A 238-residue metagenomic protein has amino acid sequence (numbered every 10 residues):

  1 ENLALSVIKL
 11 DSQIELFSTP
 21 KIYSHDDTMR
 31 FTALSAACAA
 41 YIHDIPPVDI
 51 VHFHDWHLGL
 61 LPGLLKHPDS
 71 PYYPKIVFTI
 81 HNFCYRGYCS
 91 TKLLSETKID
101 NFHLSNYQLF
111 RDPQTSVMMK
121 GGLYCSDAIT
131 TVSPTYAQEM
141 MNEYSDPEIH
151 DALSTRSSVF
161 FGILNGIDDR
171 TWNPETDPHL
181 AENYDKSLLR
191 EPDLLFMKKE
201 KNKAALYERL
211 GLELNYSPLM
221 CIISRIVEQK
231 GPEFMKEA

Functional and structural regions predicted by a protein language model:
E1-A238: Catalytic cores of nucleotide-sugar-dependent glycosyltransferases that transfer UDP/GDP/TDP-activated
